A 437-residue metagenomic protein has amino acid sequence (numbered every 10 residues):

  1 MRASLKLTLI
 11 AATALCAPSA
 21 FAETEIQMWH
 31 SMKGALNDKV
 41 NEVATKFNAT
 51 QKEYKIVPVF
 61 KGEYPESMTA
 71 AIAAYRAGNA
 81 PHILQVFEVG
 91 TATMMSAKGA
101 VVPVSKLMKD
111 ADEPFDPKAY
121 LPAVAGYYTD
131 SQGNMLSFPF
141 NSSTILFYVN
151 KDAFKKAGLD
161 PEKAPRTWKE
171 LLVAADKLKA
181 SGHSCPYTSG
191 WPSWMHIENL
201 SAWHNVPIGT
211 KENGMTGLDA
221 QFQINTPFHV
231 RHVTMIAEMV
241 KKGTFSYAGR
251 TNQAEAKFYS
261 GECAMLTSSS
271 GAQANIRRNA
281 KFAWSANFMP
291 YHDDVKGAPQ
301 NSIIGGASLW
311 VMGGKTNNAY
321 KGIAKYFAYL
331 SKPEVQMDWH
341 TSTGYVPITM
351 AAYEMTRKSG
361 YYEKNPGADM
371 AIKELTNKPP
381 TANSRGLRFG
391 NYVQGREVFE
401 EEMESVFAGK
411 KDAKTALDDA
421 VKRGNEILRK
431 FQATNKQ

Functional and structural regions predicted by a protein language model:
T24, K46-Y120, K156-G158, K163-R166 (+5 more regions): Extracytoplasmic "Venus flytrap"/periplasmic binding protein-like
S31, N199, H204-V206, V230-K325: Extracytoplasmic/periplasmic substrate-binding proteins
A73, P81-H82, E113-F154, C185 (+2 more regions): A structural signal for short loop-to-beta-strand junctions that line the ligand-binding cleft of periplasmic/secreted
F87-L146, L172, E198-A202, S285-F288 (+3 more regions): Hinge/lid segment of periplasmic solute-binding proteins
T93-M94, K98, K109-D110, G271-A283 (+2 more regions): C-terminal lobe and pocket-closing loops of periplasmic/extracytoplasmic Venus-flytrap solute-binding proteins
T129-F140, I145, K155, K169-Q221 (+1 more regions): Extracytoplasmic/periplasmic solute-binding protein
K155, P161, T376-Q437: Conserved C-terminal helix/tail region of periplasmic/extracytoplasmic solute-binding proteins
L172-L178, T216-A248: Glycine-centered hinge/linker elements that transmit conformational signals in sensory and ligand-binding systems
